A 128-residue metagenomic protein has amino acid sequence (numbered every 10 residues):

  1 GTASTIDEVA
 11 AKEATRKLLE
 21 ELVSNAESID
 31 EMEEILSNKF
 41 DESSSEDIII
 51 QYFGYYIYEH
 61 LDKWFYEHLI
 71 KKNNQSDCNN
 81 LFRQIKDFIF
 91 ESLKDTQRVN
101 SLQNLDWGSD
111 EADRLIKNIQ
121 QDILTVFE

Functional and structural regions predicted by a protein language model:
G1-Y52: Long amphipathic alpha-helical segments with strong coiled-coil/leucine-zipper propensity
I6, A10-A14, S44, I48 (+7 more regions): Alpha-helix boundary/N-cap detector
L19-E27, F53, I57-L61, F65 (+2 more regions): Short alpha-helix boundary/capping elements
S37-Y56, H60-N73: Extended amphipathic alpha-helical scaffold segments
K63-E128: Alpha-helical oligomerization segments
